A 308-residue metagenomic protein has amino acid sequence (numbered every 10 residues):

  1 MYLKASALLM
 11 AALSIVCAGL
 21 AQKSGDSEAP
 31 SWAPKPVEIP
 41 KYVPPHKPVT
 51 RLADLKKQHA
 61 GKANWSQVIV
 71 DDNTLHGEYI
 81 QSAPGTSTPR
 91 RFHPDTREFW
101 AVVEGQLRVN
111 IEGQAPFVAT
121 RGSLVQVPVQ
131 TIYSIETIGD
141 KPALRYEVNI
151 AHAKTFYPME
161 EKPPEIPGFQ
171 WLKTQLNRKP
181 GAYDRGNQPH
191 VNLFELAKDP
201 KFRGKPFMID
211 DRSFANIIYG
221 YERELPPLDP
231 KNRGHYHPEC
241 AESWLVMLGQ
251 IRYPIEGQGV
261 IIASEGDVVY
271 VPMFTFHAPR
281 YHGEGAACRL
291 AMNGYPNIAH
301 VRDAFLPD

Functional and structural regions predicted by a protein language model:
M1-Y2: N-terminal secretory signal peptides that target proteins for export/translocation
S6-V16: Bacterial N-terminal signal peptides
Q22-H76, P89-R90, T155-P227, R233 (+1 more regions): A short, N-terminal "cap"/entry segment at the start of jelly-roll beta-barrel domains of the cupin/DSBH fold
S66-I69, Y79, T88-P94, I111 (+6 more regions): Short histidine-centered beta-strand/loop micro-motifs that create catalytic or ligand/metal-coordination sites
E78, E98, A115, S123 (+4 more regions): Short, conserved secondary-structure segments in the cores of folded domains
Q81-A83, H93-V109, E222-E224, Y236-Y253: Short, conserved beta-strand element in jelly-roll/cupin
G113-V129, G257-M273: Short acidic-glycine-tyrosine-enriched beta hairpin
S123, V129-F156, M273-H300: Ligand-binding loop in jelly-roll beta-barrel domains
